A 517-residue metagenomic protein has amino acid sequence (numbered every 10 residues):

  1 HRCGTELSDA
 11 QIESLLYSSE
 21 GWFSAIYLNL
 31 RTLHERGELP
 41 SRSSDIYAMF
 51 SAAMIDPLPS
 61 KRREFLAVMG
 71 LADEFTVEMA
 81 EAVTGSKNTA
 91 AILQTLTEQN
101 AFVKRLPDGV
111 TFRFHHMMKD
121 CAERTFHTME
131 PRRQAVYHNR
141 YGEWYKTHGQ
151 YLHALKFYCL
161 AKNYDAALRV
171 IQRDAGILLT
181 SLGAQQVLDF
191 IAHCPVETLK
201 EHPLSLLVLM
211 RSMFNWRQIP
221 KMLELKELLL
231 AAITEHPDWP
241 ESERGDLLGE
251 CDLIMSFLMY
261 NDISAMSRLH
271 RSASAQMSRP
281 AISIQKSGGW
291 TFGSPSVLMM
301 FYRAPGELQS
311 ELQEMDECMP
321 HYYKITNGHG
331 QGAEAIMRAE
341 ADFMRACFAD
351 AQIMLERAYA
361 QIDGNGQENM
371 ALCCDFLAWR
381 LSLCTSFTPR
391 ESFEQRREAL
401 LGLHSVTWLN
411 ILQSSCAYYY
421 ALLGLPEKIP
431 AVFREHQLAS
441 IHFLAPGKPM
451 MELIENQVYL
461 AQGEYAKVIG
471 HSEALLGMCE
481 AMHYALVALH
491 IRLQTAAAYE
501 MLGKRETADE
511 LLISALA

Functional and structural regions predicted by a protein language model:
H1-A48, D56-E64, G70-E74, G85-S86 (+1 more regions): Amphipathic alpha-helical "lid/sensor" segments that cap RecA-like P-loop NTPase cores
S43-S44, R132-A135, H148, G176-D189 (+8 more regions): Helix-turn-helix repeat elements of alpha-solenoid scaffolds
Y47-H127, V136-R140: C-terminal boundary/linker of central alpha/beta nucleotide-binding cores
T128-S212, K221, L225-L228: Extended alpha-helical scaffolding segments used for macromolecular assembly and cargo binding
W144, F157, V170, I177 (+10 more regions): Residue position in alpha-helical solenoids
Q150-L155, N163-Y164, H202, W239-E250 (+9 more regions): Alpha-solenoid helical repeat architecture
E197-L381, S392: Internal alpha-solenoid helical repeat scaffolds
